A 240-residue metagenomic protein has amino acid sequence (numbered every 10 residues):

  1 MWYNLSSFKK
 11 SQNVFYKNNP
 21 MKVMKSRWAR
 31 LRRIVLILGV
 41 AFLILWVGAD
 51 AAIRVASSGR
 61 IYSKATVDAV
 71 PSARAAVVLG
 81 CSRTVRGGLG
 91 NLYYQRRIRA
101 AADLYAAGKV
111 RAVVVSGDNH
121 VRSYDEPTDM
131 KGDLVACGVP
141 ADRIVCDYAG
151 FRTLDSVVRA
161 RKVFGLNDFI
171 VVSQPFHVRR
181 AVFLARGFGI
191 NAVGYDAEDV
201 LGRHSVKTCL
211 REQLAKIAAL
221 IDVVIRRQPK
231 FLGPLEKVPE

Functional and structural regions predicted by a protein language model:
W2-L31: N-terminal Lys/Arg-rich, disordered targeting/topogenic segments
N4-S7, R30, V35, I44 (+2 more regions): Acidic/proline-rich low-complexity IDRs
N19-K22, S26-A29, L201, S205-T208 (+1 more regions): Coil-to-alpha-helix initiation sites in intrinsically disordered, low-complexity, charged segments
K22-D68: N-terminal type II signal-anchor transmembrane helix that functions as the membrane-insertion/stop-transfer segment
A52-L210: A structural signal for short, hydrophobic/glycine-enriched beta-strand patches
A73, R227-E240: Short linear elements at protein peripheries
H120-D125, V193, A215-D222, V238-E240: A general structural signal for short secondary-structure boundary/capping elements
C209-F231: A transmembrane-helix-recognition feature enriched in membrane-embedded lipid enzymes and envelope glyco-/phospholipid
